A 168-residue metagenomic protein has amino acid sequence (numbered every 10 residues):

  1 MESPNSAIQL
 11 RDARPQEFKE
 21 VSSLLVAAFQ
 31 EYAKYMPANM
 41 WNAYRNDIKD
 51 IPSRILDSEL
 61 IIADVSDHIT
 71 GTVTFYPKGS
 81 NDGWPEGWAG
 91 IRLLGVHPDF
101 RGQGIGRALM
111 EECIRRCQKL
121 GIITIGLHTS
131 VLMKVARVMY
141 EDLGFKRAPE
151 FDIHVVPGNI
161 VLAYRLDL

Functional and structural regions predicted by a protein language model:
M1-K19: Conserved N-terminal entry element of GNAT/NAT acetyltransferase domains
S6-Q9, G87, R92, I123: Short amphipathic alpha-helical segments
Q9-D12, I62, A163: Conserved beta-strand positions that form and line the central face of beta-propeller blades
P15-D99, M110-E112, R116, F151-I153 (+1 more regions): Acetyl-CoA-dependent GNAT
D67, G71, G104-G106, G144: Conserved phosphate-binding and hydrolysis motifs of nucleotide-dependent enzymes
W84, H97-E111, Q118-L120, V131-V138 (+1 more regions): Conserved glycine-rich acetyl-CoA-binding loop
A89, I123-G126, S130-L168: C-terminal "cap" of GNAT-fold acetyltransferases
